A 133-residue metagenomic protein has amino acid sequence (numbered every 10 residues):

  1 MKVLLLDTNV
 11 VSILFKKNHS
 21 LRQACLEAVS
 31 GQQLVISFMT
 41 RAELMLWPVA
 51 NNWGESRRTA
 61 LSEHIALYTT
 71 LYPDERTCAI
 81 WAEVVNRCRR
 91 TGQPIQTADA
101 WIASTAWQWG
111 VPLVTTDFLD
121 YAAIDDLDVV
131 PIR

Functional and structural regions predicted by a protein language model:
M1-I36, L46-E63: Short, well-structured N-terminal submotif of metal-dependent ribonuclease cores
V3, A103-R133: Acidic, PIN/NYN-like endoribonuclease modules and their adjacent C-terminal/linker elements
L6-D7, S37, P94-Q96, D117-F118 (+1 more regions): Histidine- and aromatic-rich ligand-binding microenvironments
D7-T8, L44, W81, A106: Generic structural signal for small/hydrophobic residues in well-ordered secondary structure, especially within
V11, R41-L44, Y121: A generic structural signal for short hydrophobic patches within well-formed alpha-helices
K17-N18, W47-N51, V84, T91 (+1 more regions): Residue-level signal for well-ordered alpha-helical positions
R22, R41, R58-L61, C78-W81 (+1 more regions): A general structural signal for well-ordered alpha-helical segments in protein cores
T69-T116: Active-site neighborhoods of divalent-metal-dependent phosphate/nucleic-acid chemistry enzymes
